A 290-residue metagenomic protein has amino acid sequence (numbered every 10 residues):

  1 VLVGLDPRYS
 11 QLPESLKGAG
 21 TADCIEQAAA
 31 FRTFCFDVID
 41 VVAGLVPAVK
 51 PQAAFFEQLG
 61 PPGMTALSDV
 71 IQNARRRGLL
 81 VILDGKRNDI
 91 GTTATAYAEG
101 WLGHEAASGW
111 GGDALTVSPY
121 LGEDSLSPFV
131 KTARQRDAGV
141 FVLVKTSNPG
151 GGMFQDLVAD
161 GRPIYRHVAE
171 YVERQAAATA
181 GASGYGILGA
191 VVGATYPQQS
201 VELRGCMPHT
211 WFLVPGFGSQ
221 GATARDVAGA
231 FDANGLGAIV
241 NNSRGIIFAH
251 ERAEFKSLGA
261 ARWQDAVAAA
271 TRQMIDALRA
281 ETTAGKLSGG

Functional and structural regions predicted by a protein language model:
V1, G44-P47, R77-L79, G111-D113 (+4 more regions): Short, well-ordered coil/turn segments that N-cap beta-strands
V1-P51, Q58-A66, R75-R76, I82 (+2 more regions): Conserved N-terminal beta1-alpha1 strand-loop-helix module at the mouth
V3, V49, D84, L115 (+2 more regions): Conserved, mostly hydrophobic/aromatic
R32, A194-N241, G245-R252: A C-terminal functional module that forms or caps the active site or interfaces directly with catalytic machinery
I39-L45, I71-R76, V130-R136, R204-M207 (+1 more regions): Acidic (Asp/Glu)-rich catalytic clusters
V42-P47, P51-S108, Y196-Q199: N-terminal active-site wall of soluble small-molecule enzyme domains
G85, D89-G189: Conserved anion-binding
V227-A233, F248-L287: C-terminal helical cap(s) of enzyme catalytic domains, especially alpha/beta-barrels
